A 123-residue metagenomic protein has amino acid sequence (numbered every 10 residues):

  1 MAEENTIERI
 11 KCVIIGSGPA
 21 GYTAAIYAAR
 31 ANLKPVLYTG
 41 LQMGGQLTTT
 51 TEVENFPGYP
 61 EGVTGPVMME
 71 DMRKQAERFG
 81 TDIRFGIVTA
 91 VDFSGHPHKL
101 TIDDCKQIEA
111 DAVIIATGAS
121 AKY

Functional and structural regions predicted by a protein language model:
M1-I15, A31, V36, I83-Y123: FAD-binding core/adjacent interface of flavoenzyme oxidoreductases
E4-F79: Beta1-alpha1 glycine-rich phosphate/pyrophosphate-binding loop at the start of Rossmann-like nucleotide-binding domains
